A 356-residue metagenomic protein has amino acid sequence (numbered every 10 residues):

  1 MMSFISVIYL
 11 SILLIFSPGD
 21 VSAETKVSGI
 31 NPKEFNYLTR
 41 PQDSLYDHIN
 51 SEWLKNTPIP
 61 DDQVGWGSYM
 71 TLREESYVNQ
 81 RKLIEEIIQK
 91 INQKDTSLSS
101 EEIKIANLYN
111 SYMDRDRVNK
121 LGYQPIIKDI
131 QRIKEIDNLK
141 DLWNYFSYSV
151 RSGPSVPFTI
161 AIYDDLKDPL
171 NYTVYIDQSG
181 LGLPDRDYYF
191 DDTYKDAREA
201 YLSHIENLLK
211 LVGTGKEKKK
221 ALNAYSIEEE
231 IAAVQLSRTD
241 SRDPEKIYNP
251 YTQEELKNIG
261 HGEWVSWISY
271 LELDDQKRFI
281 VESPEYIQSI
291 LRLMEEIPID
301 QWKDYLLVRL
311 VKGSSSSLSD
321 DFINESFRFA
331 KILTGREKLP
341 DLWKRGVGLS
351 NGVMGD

Functional and structural regions predicted by a protein language model:
S3-I15: Bacterial N-terminal signal peptides
G19, P41-Q42, A197: Generic detector of short, well-ordered, non-transmembrane alpha-helical segments enriched in hydrophobic residues
V21-T25: Boundary at the C-terminal end of the N-terminal hydrophobic targeting segment
P32-K33, T39-P41: A charge-rich, low-complexity, intrinsically flexible signal that marks solvent-exposed coils, linkers, repeats
E34, H48-D62, E206-K216: Short amphipathic alpha-helical segments with coiled-coil-like heptad repeat character
R40-D43, H48-M113: Active-site-surrounding "flap" and adjacent substrate/cofactor-binding loops of secreted or lumenal enzymes, prototyped
I87-D356: Noncatalytic, helix-rich "gating/capping" subdomain that lines the substrate-entry/channel surface of large enzyme
